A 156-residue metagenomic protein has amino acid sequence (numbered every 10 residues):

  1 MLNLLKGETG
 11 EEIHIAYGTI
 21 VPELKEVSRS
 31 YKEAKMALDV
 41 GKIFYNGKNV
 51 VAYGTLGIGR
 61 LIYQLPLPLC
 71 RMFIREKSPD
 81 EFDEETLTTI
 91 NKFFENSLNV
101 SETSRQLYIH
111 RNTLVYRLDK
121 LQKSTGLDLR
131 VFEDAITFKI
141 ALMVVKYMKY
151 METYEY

Functional and structural regions predicted by a protein language model:
M1-Y156: Cytosolic nucleotide-utilizing catalytic cores of signal-transduction proteins
